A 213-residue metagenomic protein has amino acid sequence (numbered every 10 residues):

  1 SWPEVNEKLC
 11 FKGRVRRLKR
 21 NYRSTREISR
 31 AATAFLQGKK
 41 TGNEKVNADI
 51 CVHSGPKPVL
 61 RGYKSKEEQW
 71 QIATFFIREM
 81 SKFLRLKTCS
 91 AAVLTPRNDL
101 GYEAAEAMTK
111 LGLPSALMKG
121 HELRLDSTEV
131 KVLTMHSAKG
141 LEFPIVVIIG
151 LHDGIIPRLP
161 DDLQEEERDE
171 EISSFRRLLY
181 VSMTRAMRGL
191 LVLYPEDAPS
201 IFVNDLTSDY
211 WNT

Functional and structural regions predicted by a protein language model:
S1-G112, A116, H121-L163, E171-S173 (+3 more regions): Conserved helicase motor core of SF1/SF2 NTP-dependent helicases
A198-T213: Long, charged, helix-prone linker segments
